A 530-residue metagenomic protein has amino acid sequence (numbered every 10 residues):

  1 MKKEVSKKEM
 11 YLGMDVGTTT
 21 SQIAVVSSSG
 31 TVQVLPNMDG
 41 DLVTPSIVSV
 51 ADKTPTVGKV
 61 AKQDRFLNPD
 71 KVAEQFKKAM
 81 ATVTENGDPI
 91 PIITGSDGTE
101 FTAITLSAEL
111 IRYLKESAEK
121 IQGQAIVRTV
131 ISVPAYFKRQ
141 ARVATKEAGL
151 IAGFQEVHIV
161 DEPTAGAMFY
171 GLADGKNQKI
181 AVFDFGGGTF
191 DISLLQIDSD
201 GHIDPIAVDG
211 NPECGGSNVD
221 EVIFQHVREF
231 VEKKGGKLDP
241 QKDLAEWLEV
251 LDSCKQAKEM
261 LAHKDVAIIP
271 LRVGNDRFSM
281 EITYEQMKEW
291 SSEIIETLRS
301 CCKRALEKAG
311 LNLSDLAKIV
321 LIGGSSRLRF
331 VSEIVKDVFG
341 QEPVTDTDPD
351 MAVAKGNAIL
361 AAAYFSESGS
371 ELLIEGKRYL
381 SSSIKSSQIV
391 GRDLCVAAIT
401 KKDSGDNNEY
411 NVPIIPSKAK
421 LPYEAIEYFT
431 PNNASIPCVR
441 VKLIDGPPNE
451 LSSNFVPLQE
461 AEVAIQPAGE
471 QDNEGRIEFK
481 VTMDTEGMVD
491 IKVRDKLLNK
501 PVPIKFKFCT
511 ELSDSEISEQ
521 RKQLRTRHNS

Functional and structural regions predicted by a protein language model:
M1-D88, G95-E100, E119-S530: Oxyanion-binding/catalytic loops of NTP- or PPi-dependent enzymes
T102-I104: Hydrophobic alpha-helical hairpins/lids featuring a short glycine-rich hinge
